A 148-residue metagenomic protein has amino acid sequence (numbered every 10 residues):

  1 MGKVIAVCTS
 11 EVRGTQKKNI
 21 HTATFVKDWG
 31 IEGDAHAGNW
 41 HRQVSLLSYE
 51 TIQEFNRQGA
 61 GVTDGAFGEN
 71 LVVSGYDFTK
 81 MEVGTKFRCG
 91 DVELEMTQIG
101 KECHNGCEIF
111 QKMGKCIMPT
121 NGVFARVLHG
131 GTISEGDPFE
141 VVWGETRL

Functional and structural regions predicted by a protein language model:
M1-L148: Metal-cofactor-dependent catalytic cores
